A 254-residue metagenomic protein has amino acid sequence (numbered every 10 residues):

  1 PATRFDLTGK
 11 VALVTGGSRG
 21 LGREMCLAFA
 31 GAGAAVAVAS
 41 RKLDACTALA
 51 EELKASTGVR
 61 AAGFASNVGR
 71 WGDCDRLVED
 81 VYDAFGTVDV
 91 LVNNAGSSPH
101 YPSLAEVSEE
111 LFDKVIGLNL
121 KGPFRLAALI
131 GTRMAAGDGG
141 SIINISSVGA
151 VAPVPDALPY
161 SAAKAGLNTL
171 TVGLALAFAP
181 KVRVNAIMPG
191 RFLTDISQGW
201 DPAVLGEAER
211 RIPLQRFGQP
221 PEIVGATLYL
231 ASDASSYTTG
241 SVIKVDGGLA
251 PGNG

Functional and structural regions predicted by a protein language model:
P1-R4, S98-Y101, A152, T227-L228 (+1 more regions): Short C-terminal tail/terminal secondary-structure segment of NAD(P)H-dependent dehydrogenase/reductase domains
V11, S18-R19: Conserved glycine-rich cofactor-binding loop
L43, A65-L77, E109, P221-E222: The beta1-alpha1 cofactor-binding region of Rossmann-like NAD(H)/NADP(H)-dependent oxidoreductases
C74, P102-L104, S108-I116, S197 (+1 more regions): Substrate-binding pocket helix/loop in short-chain dehydrogenase/reductase
A105-F124, I143, L167: Catalytic Tyr-X3-Lys loop
A127, A163, T171: Active-site helix of classical SDR
T132, A175-P180, S236: Alpha-helical segment proximal to the catalytic Tyr-Lys
S147: Residue(s) in the substrate-gating loop at a strand-loop-helix junction that position the organic substrate next
